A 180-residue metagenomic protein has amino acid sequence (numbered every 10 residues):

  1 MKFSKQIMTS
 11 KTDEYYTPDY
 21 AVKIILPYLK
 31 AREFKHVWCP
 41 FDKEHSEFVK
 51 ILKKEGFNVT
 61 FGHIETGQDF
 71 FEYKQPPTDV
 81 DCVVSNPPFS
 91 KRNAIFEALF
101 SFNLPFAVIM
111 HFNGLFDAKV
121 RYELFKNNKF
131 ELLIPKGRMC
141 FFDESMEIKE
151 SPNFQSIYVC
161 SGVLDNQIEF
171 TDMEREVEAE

Functional and structural regions predicted by a protein language model:
M1-E180: Class I S-adenosyl-L-methionine-dependent methyltransferase catalytic core
